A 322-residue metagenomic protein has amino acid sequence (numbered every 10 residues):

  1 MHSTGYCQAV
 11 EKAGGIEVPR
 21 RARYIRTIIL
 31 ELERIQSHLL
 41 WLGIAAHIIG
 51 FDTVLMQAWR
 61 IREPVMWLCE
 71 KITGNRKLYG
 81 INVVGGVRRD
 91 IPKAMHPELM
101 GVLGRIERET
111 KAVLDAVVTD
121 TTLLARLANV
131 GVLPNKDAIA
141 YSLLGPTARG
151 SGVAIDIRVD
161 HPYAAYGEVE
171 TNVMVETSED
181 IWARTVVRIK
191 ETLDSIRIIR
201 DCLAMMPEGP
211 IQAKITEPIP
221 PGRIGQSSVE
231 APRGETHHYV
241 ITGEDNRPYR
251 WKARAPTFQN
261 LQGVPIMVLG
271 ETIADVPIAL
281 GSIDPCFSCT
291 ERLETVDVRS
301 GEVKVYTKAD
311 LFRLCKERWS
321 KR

Functional and structural regions predicted by a protein language model:
M1-R322: Active-site bordering "gate/hinge" segments that shape substrate access to catalytic or cofactor-binding pockets
